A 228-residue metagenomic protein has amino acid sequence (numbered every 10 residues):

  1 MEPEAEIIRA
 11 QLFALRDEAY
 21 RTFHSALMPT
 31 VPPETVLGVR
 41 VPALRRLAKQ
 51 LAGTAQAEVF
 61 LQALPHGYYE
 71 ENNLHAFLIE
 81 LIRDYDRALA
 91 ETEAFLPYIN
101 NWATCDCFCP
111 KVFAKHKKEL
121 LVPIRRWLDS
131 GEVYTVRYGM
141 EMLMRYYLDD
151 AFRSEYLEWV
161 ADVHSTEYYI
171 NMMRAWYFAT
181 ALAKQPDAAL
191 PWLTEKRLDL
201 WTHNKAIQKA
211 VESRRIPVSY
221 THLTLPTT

Functional and structural regions predicted by a protein language model:
M1-L223: Alpha-helical scaffold domains
T224-T228: A short, hydrophobic C-terminal helix/tail in secreted or cell-surface proteins
